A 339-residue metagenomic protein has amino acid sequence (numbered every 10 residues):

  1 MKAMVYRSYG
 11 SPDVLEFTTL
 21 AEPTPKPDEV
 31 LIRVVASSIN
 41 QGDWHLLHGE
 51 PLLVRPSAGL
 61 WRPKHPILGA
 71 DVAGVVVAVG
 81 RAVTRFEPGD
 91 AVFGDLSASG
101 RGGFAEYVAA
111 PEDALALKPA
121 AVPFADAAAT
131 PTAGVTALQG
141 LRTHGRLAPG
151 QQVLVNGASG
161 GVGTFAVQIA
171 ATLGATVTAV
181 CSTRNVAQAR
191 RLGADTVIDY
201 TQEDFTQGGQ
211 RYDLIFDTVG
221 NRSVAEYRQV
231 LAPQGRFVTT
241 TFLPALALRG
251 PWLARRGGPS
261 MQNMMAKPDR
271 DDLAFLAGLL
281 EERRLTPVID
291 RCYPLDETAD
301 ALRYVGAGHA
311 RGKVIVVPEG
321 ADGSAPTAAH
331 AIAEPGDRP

Functional and structural regions predicted by a protein language model:
A21-S38, L52-S99: Glycine-rich beta-strand-centered segment in the early N-terminal region that forms part of a ligand/cofactor-binding
G80-A82, V177-Q188, N221-V224, F242-A245: Short glycine/proline-centered loop/turn elements that form peptide/ligand docking sites
S99-E112: A structural motif shared across PLP-dependent enzymes of the aminotransferase-like
A127-D199: Mid-domain Rossmann-like dinucleotide-binding core that forms the NAD(H)/NADP(H) cofactor-binding site
T206-L214: A short acidic, Gly/Pro-enriched loop at the edge of an enzyme's catalytic core that lines a small-molecule cofactor
T218-L285, V317-P339: Glycine-rich phosphate-binding loop and adjacent beta-alpha segment of Rossmann(oid) nucleotide-cofactor-binding
